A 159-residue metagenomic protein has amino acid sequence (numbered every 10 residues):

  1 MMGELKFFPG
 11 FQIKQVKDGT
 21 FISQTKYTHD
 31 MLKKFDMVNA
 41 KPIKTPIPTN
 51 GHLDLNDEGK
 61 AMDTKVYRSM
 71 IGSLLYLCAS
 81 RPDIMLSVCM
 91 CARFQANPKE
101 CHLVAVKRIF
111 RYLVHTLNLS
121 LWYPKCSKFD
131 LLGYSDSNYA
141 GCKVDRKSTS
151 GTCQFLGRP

Functional and structural regions predicted by a protein language model:
M1-G19, S23: Polymerase palm active-site segment centered on the conserved acidic dipeptide of motif C
K17, S23-P159: Divalent metal-binding acidic/histidine catalytic loops
